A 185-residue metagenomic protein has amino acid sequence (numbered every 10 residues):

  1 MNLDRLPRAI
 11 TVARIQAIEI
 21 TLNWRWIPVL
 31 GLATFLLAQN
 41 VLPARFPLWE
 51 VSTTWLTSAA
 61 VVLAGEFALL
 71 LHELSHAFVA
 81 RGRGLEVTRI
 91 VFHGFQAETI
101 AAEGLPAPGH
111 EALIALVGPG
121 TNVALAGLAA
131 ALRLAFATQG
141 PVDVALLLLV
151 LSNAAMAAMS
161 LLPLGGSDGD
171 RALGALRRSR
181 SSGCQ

Functional and structural regions predicted by a protein language model:
M1-Q185: Hydrophobic transmembrane alpha-helices and their immediate loop junctions in multi-pass integral membrane proteins
